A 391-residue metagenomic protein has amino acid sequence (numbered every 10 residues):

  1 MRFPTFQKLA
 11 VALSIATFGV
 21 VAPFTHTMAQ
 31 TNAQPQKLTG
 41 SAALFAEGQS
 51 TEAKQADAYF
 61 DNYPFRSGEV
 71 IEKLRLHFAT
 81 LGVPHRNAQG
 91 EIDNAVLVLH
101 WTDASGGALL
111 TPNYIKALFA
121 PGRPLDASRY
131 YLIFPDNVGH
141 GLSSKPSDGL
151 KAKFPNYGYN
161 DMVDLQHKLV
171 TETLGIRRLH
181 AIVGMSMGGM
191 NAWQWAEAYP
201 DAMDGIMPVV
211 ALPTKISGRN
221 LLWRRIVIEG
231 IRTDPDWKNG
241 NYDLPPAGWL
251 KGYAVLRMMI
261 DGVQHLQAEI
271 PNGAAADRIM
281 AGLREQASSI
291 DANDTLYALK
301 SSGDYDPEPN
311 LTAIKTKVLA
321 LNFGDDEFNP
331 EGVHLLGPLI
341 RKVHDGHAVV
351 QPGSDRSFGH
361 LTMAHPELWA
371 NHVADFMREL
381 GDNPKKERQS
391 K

Functional and structural regions predicted by a protein language model:
Q30-L97, G106-A108, P112, K385-K391: Catalytic-loop region of hydrolases
A79-D148: N-terminal cap/lid subdomain of alpha/beta-hydrolase-fold enzymes
N160-A181: Conserved acidic catalytic loop of the alpha/beta-hydrolase fold
R177-G218: Conserved hydrolase catalytic core segment
A202-E285: Alpha/beta-hydrolase-fold enzymes
I314, A320-N322: Short beta-strand/loop motif that positions the catalytic acidic residue of the alpha/beta-hydrolase fold
E327-H334: Conserved alpha/beta-hydrolase "acid-adjacent" motif
V343-K391: Catalytic active-site module of serine/aspartate enzymes centered on a nucleophile-bearing elbow/loop
